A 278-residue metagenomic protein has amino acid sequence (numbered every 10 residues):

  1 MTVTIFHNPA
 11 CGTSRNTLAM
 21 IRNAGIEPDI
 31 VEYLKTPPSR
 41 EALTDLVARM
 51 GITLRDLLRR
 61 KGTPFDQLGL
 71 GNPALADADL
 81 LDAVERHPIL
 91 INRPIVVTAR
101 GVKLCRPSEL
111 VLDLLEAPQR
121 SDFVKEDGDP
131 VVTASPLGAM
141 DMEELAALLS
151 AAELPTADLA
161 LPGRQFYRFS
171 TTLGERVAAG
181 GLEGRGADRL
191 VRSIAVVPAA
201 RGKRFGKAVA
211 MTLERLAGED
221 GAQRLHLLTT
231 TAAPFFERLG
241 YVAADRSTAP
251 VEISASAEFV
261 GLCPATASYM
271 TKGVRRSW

Functional and structural regions predicted by a protein language model:
M1-A24, P28-Y33: Local sequence-structure signature of Cys/Sec-based thiol-disulfide redox active-site neighborhoods
Y33-D127: Thiol/selenol-based redox catalytic cores and closely related redox-interacting motifs
V96-A99, R164-A178: Conserved beta-hairpin
G128-D158, S170, A267-Y269, R275-W278: Short amphipathic alpha-helix that is part of the acyltransferase structural core
R168, E175-G184, D188-A195: Conserved beta-strand in the GNAT
V196, G202-A217, L227: Conserved acetyl-CoA-binding loop-helix of GNAT-fold acetyltransferases
T230-E258: Conserved active-site alpha-helix within GNAT-family acetyltransferase domains
A249-W278: C-terminal "cap" of GNAT-fold acetyltransferases
